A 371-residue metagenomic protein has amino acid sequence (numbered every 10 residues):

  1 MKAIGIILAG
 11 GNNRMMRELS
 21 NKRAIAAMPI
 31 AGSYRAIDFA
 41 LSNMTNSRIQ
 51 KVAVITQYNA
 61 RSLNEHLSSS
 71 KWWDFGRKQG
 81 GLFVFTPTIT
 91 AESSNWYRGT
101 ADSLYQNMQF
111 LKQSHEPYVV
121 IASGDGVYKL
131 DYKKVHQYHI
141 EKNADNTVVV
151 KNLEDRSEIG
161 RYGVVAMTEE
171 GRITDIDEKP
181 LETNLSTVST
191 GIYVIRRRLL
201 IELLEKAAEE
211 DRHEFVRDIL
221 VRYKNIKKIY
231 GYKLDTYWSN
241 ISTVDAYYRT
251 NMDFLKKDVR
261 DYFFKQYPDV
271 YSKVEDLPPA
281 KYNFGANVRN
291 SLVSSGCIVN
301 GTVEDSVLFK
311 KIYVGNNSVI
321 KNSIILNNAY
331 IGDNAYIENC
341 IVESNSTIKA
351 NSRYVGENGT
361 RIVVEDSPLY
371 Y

Functional and structural regions predicted by a protein language model:
M1-F254, V363-E365: Unchanged
M1-I6, R198, K206-Y371: Left-handed beta-helix
